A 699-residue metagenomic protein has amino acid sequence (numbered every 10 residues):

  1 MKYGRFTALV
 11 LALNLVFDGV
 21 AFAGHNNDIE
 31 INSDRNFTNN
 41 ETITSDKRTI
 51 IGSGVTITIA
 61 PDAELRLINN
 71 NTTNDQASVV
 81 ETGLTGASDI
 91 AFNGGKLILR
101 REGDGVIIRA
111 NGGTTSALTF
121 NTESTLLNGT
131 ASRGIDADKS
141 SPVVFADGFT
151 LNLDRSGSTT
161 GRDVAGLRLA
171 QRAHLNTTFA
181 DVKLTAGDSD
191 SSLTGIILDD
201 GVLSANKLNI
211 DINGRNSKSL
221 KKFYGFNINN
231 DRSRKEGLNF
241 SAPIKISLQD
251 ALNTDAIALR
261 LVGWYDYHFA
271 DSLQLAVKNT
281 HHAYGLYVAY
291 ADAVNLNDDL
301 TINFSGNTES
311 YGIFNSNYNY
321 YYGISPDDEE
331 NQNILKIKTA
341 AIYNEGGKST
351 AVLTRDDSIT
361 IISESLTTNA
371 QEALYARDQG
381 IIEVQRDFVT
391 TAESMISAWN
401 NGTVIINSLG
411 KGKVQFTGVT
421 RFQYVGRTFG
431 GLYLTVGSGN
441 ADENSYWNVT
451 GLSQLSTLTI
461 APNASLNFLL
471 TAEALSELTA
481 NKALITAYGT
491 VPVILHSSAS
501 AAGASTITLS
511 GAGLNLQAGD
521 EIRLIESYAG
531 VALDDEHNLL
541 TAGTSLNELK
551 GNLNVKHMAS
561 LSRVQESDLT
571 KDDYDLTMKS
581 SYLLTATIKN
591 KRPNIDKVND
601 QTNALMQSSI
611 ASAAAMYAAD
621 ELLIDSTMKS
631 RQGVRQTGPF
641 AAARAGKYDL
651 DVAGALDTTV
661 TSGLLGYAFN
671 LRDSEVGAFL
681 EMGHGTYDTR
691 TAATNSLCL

Functional and structural regions predicted by a protein language model:
M1-F22: Gram-negative bacterial Sec-dependent N-terminal signal peptides
L15-T38, N71, S453, D575-V634 (+1 more regions): Primarily extracellular Gram-negative trimeric autotransporter adhesin
A23-D28, R35-I50, E64-S88, N93-P142 (+11 more regions): Extracellular beta-strand/beta-solenoid scaffold signature
Y375-A532: Extracellular beta-strand/loop-rich repeat segments of large surface/secreted proteins
V531-L540, Y667: Short, surface-exposed terminal/edge motifs of secreted or surface/virion proteins that either
T544-K597: Low-complexity acidic/polar repeat-biased segments
N594-L699: Outer membrane beta-barrel translocator domains of Type V secretion systems
